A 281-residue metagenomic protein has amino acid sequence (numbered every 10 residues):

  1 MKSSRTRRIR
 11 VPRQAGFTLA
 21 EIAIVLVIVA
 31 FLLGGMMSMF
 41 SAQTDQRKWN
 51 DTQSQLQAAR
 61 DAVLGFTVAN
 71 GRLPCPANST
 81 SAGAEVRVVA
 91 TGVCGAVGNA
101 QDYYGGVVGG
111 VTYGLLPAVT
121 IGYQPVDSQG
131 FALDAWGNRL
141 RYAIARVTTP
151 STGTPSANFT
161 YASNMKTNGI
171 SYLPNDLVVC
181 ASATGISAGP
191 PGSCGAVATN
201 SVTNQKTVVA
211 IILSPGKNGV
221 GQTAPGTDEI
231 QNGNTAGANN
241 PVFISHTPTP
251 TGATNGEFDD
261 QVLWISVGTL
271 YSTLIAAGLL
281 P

Functional and structural regions predicted by a protein language model:
M1-P12: N-terminal secretory signal peptides that target proteins for export/translocation
R13-Q43: N-terminal single-pass transmembrane signal-anchor helix
A42-P281: N-terminal pilin/flagellin-like segments and related low-complexity appendage regions
